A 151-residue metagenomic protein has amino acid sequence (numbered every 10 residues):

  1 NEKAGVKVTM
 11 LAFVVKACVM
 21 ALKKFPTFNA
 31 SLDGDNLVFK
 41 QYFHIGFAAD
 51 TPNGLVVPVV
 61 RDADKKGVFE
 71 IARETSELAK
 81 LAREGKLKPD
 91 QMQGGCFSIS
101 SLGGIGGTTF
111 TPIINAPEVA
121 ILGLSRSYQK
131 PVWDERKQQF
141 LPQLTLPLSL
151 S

Functional and structural regions predicted by a protein language model:
N1-S151: C-terminal catalytic/motor cores of large multi-domain enzyme assemblies
